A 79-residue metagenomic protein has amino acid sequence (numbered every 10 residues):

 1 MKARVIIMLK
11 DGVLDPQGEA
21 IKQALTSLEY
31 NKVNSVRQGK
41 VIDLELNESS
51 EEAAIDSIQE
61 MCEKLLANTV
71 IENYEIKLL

Functional and structural regions predicted by a protein language model:
K2-R4, M8-G39, A54-I55, Q59-L79: Long, contiguous binding/interaction regions
I7-L9, D43-S49: Short beta-strand-to-loop capping motifs
